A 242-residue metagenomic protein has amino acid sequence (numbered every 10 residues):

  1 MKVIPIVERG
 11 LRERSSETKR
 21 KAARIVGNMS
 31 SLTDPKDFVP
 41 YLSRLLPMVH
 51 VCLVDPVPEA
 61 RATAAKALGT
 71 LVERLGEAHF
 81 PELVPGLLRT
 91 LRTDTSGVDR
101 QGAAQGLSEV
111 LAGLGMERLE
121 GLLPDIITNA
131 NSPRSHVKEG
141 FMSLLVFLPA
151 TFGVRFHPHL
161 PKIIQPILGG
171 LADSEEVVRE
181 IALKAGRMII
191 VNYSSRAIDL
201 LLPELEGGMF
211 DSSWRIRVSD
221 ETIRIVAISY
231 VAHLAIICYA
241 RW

Functional and structural regions predicted by a protein language model:
M1-L11, D37-C52, A78-R92, E117-A130 (+4 more regions): HEAT/HEAT-like alpha-solenoid repeats
G10-L11, A22-T33, C52-L53, A67-L75 (+8 more regions): Hydrophobic residues within the alpha-helices of tandem HEAT/HEAT-like
R14-S15, P56-V57, T95-S96, P133-R134 (+2 more regions): Short inter-helical turns and helix N-cap capping residues of alpha-solenoid HEAT/ARM repeat scaffolds
G97-D99, H157, I181, G186 (+6 more regions): Alpha-solenoid helical-repeat scaffold
R100, G113-L114, S174, N192-Y193 (+1 more regions): Eukaryotic alpha-helical solenoid repeat scaffolds
